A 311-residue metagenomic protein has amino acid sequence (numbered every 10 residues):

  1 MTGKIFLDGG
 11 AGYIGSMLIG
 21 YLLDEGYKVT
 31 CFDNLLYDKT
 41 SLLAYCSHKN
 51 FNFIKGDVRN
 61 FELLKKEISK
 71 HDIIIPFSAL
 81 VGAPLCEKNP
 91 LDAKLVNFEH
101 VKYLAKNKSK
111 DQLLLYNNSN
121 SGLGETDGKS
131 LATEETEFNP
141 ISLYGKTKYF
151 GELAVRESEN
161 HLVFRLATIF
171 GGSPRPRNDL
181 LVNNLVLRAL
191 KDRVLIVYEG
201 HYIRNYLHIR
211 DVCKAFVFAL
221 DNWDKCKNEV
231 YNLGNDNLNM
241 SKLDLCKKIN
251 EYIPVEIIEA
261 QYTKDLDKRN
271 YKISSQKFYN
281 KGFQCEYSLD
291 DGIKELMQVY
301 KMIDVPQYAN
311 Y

Functional and structural regions predicted by a protein language model:
M1-I73: N-terminal Rossmann/SDR dinucleotide-binding element
V58-L95: NAD(P)H-binding glycine-rich loop region in Rossmannoid oxidoreductase-like domains and their noncatalytic homologs
P76, K102-I141: Conserved Rossmann-fold NAD(P)-dependent oxidoreductase catalytic core, especially the SDR/UDP-sugar
A83-H100, A132-P140: Short alpha-helical oligomerization interface
S119, E152-S173: Conserved beta-loop-beta element that borders a ligand/cofactor-binding pocket
L123-G124, N139-L143, F164-L180: Flexible, glycine-rich beta-alpha linker
N139-L162, L190: Active-site Tyr-X1-5-Lys
D192-R193, V197-Y311: C-terminal substrate-binding subdomain of Rossmann-fold SDR/epimerase-dehydratase oxidoreductases
